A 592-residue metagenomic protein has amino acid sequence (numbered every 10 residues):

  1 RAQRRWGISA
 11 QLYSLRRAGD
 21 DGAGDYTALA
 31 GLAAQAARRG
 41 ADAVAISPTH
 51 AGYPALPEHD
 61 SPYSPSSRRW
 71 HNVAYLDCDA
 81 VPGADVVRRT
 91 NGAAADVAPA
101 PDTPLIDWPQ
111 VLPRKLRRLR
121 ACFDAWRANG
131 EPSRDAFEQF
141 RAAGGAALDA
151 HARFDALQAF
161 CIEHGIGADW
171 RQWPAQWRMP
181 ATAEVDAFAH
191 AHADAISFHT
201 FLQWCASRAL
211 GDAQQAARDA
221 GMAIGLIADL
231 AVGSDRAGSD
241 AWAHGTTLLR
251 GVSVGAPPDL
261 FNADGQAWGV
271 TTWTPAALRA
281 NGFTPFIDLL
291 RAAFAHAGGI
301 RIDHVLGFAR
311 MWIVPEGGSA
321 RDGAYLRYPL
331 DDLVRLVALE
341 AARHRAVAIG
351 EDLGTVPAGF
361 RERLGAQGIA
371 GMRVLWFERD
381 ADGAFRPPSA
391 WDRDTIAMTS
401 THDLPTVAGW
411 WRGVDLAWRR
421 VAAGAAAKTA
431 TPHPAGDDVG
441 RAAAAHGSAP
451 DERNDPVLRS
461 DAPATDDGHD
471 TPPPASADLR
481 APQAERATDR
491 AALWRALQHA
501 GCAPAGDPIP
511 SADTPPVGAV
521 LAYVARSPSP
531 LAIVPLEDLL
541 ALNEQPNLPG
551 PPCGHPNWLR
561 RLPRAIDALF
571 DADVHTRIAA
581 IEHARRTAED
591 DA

Functional and structural regions predicted by a protein language model:
R1-H244: Acidic/aromatic-lined carbohydrate-recognition and catalytic surfaces of CAZymes acting on diverse glycans
W6-A10, V44-I46, L226-A228, I300 (+4 more regions): Hydrophobic faces of well-ordered beta-strands that scaffold small-molecule active sites in alpha/beta enzyme cores
S14, H50, L230-R236, L306-M311 (+4 more regions): Active-site-proximal loop/turn and secondary-structure-junction residues that shape catalytic pockets, frequently
P62-Y63, Q214-Q215, G233, A237-A263 (+1 more regions): Active-site-proximal helices and loops of the catalytic beta/alpha 8
E131, F137-D186, P258-T271, P275-R301 (+2 more regions): Active-site cores of enzymes that catalyze phosphoryl transfer or operate on phosphate-rich substrates
A136, D352-D437, D466, D470-L539 (+1 more regions): Conserved alpha/beta catalytic core and glycan-binding cleft of carbohydrate-active enzymes
G440-H446, P450, D455-D461, T471: Intrinsic, low-complexity polybasic segments
L540-L569: Low-complexity, glycine/alanine/valine/leucine- and proline-rich hydrophobic stretches
